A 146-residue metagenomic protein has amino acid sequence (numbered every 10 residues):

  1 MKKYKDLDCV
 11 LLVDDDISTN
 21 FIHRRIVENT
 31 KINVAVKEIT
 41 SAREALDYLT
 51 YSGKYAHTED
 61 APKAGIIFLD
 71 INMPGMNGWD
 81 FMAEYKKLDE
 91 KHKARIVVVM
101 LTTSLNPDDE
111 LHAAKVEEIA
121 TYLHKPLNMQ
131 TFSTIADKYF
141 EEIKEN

Functional and structural regions predicted by a protein language model:
M1-L11, I17-I32, K63-G65, H124-N146: Non-catalytic signal-transmission and effector/linker regions of two-component phosphorelay proteins
R25, D80, K93-I96, S104-T121 (+1 more regions): Alpha4 helix (beta4-alpha4-beta5 surface) of REC/receiver domains from two-component response regulators
I32-N33, P62-I66, K91-V97: His-Asp phosphorelay/catalytic-motif detector in bacterial-type signaling
E38-Y51, G78: Helix N-cap/capping motif at the beta->alpha junctions
G53-F68: Active-site beta3 strand of CheY-like receiver
D70, T102-T103: Conserved phosphate-coupling serine/threonine residues in phosphotransfer and NTP-handling enzymes
M73: Receiver (REC) domain active-site loop signature in two-component systems and cognate sites in sensor histidine kinases
